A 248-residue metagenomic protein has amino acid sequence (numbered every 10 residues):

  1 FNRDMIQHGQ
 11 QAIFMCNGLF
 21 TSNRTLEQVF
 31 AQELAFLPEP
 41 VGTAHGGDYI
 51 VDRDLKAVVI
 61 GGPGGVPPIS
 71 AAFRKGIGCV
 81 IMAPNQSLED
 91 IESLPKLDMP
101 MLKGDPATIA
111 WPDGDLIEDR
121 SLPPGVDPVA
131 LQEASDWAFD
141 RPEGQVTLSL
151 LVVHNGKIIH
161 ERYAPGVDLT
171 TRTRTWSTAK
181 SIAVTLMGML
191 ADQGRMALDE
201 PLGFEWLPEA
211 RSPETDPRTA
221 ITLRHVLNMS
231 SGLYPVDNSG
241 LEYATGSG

Functional and structural regions predicted by a protein language model:
F1-D48, R53-I60: N-terminal low-complexity, Ser/Thr- and acidic-residue-enriched intrinsically disordered segments
F20, L94-A130: Short, compositionally biased leader-like segments
P38-L94: N-terminal accessory interaction module
G114-N155: Beta-lactamase-like hydrolase cores
V129-L131, K157-R162, M196, P201-E205 (+1 more regions): Short, charged, amphipathic alpha-helices and their helix-cap/turn boundaries
V152, G156, R174-L202, V226: Active-site SXXK
H160, A164-D168, R172: A short acidic/small-residue loop/turn micro-motif
Q193-Y234, N238: Active-site helix/loop module of the DD-peptidase/beta-lactamase fold, centered on the serine-lysine SxxK catalytic
